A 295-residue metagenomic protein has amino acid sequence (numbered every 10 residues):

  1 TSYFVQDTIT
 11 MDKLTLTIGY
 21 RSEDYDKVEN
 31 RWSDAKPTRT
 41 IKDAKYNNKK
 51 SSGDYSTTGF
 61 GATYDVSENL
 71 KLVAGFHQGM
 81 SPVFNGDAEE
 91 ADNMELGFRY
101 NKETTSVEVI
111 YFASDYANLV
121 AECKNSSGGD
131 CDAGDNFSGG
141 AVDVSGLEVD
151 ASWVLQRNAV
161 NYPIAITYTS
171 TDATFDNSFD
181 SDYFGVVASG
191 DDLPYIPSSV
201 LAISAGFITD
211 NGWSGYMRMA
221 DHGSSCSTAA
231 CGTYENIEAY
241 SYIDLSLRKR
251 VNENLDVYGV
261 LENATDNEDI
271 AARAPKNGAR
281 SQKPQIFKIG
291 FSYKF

Functional and structural regions predicted by a protein language model:
T1-L70, S81-N85: Signature of Gram-negative outer-membrane beta-barrel scaffolds
D7-M11, S22, A62-D65, F98-K102 (+5 more regions): Residue-level signature of outer-membrane beta-barrel architecture
M11-K13, S22-D26, F76-P82, K102 (+7 more regions): Transmembrane beta-strands of outer-membrane beta-barrel pores
K13, F137-A230, T265, S292: Gram-negative outer-membrane beta-barrel transporters
L16-I18, L72-A74, L96, T105-V109 (+6 more regions): Transmembrane beta-strands of outer-membrane beta-barrel proteins
K27-G53, A121-F137, F175-D191, C226-E235 (+2 more regions): Solvent-exposed loop segments that connect transmembrane elements
E68, L72-V73, E90-F179, V260-E262: Membrane-embedded beta-barrel scaffold of Gram-negative outer-membrane proteins
D221-C226, R248-F295: C-terminal beta-signal and adjacent terminal beta-strands/loops of Gram-negative outer-membrane beta-barrel proteins
